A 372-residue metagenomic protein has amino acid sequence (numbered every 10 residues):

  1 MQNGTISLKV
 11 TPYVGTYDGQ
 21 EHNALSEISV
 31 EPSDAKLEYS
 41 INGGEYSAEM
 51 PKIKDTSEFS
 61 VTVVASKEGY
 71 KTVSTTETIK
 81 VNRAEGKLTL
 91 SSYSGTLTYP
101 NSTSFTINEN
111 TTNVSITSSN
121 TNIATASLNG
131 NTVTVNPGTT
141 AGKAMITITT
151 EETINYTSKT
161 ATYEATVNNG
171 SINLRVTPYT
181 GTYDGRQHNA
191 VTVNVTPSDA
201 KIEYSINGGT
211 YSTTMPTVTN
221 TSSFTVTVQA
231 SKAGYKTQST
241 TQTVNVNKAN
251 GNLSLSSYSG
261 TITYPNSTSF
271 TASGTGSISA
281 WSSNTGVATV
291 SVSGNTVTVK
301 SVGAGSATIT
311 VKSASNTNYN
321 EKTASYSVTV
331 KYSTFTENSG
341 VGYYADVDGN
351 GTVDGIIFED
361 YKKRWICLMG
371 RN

Functional and structural regions predicted by a protein language model:
M1-S333: Solvent-exposed beta-strand/loop surfaces, strongest in extracytoplasmic domains of secreted and cell-surface proteins
G19, D346-I357, W365, N372: Acidic, glycine-anchored loop motifs typical of Ca2+
Y332-A345: An edge-strand/N-cap motif at the start of beta-rich repeat modules
